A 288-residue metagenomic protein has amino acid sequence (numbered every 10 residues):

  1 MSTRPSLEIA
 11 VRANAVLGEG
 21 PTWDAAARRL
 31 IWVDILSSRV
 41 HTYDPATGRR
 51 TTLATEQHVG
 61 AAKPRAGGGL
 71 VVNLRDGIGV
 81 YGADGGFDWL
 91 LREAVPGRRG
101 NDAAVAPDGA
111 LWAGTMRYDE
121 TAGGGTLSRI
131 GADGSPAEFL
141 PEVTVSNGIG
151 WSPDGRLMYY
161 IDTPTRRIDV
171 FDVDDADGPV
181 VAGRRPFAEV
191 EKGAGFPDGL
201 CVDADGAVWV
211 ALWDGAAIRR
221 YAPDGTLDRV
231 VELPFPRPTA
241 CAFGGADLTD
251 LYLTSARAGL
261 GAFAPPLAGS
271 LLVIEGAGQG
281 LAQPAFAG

Functional and structural regions predicted by a protein language model:
S6-R12, G48-A54, F87-E93, S135-P141 (+2 more regions): A short beta-strand motif characteristic of beta-propeller blades
R12-A27, E56-L74, V95-A110, L140-L157 (+3 more regions): Beta-rich, blade/repeat-based domains predominating in secreted/periplasmic proteins but also intracellular
A25, L30-L36, R65, L70-D76 (+5 more regions): Conserved beta-strand positions in repeat-built beta-propeller and related beta-rich domains
R39-H41, G77-G79, G125-S128, R167-D169 (+2 more regions): A short loop-to-beta-strand structural motif that recurs across blades of beta-propeller domains
D84-F139: Hydrophobic alpha-helical segments and helix pairs
R167, F171, E189-P223: Loop/turn-rich, solvent-exposed surfaces of beta-rich toroidal or solenoidal domains
F171-P179, G276-L281: Short loop/turn segments immediately following beta-strands, especially the blade-tip and inter-blade linker loops
A242-G288: Blade-level signature of beta-propeller repeat domains, shared across WD40, Kelch, NHL, RCC1 and BNR/Asp-box propellers
